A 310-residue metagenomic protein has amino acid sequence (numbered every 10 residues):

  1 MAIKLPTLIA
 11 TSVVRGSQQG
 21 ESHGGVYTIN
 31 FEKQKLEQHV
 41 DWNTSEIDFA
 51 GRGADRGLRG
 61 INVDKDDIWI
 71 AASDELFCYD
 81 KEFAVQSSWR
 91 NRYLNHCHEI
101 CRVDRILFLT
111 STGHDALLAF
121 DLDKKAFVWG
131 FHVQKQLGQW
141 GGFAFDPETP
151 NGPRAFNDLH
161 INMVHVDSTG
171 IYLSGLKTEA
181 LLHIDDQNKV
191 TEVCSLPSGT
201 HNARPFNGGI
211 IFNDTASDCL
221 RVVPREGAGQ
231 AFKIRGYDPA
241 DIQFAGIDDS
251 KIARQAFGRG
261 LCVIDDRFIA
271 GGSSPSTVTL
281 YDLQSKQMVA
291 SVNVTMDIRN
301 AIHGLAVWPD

Functional and structural regions predicted by a protein language model:
K4-T7, K65-D66, D104-I106, S168-G170 (+2 more regions): Short coil/turn segments that connect the beta-strands within blades of beta-propeller domains
I9-E21, W69-S73, L109-H114, L173-K177 (+2 more regions): Conserved beta-strand positions in repeat-built beta-propeller and related beta-rich domains
S22, G57, H96, G113 (+6 more regions): Beta-rich catalytic cores
F31-K33, D80-A84, D121-K125, I184-N188 (+2 more regions): Short loop/turn segments that connect beta-strands within beta-propeller blades
E37-A54, R90-Y93, V128-N157, Q230-A253 (+1 more regions): Surface-exposed loop and turn segments in beta-propeller and other repeat-based domains that flank or scaffold
Q38-C101: Blade-loop segments of beta-propeller domains
N202-L283: Loop/turn-rich, solvent-exposed surfaces of beta-rich toroidal or solenoidal domains
